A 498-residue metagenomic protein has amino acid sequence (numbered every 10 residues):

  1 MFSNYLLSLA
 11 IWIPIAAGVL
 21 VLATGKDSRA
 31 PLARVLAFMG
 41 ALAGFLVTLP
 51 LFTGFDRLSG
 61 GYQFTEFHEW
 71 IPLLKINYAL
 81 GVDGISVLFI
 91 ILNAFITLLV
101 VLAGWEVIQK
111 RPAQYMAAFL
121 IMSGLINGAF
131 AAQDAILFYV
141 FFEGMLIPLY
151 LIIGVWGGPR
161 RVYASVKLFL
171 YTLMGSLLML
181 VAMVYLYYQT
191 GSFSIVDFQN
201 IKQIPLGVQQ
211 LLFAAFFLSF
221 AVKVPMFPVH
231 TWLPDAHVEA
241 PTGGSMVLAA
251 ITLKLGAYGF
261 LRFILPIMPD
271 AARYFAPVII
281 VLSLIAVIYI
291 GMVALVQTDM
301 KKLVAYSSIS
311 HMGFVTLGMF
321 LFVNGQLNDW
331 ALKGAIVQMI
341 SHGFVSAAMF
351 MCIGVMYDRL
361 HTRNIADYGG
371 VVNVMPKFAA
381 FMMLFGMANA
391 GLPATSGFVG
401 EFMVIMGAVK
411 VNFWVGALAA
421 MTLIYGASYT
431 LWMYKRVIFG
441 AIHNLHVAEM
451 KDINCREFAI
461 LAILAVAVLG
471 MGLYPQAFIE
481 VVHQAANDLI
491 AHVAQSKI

Functional and structural regions predicted by a protein language model:
M1-L6, L20-A117, S192-N200, N487-D488: Transmembrane helix-loop-helix hairpins at membrane boundaries of multipass inner-membrane proteins
F2-I13, V82-N93, A135-P148, Q209-V222 (+2 more regions): Structural signature of hydrophobic alpha-helical transmembrane segments
S8-T24, F38-L51, L92-G104, M122-G124 (+6 more regions): Central hydrophobic cores of alpha-helical transmembrane segments in multi-pass inner-membrane proteins across all
G18-A23, L49, L98-L102, G124-G128 (+8 more regions): Alpha-helical transmembrane segments of multipass membrane proteins
V19-D27, T97-Q109, L151-R160, V224-V238 (+1 more regions): C-terminal ends of transmembrane helices
D27-L32, A117-I121, L125-V208, V293-Y306 (+1 more regions): Alpha-helical multi-pass transmembrane bundles of energy-transducing inner-membrane proteins
F55-N77, S176-T231, D235, F260-V278 (+5 more regions): Juxtamembrane/interfacial segments at transmembrane-helix boundaries in multi-pass membrane proteins
F227, S346-F350, G416-E449: Predominantly late transmembrane helices and immediately cytosolic-facing juxtamembrane segments
